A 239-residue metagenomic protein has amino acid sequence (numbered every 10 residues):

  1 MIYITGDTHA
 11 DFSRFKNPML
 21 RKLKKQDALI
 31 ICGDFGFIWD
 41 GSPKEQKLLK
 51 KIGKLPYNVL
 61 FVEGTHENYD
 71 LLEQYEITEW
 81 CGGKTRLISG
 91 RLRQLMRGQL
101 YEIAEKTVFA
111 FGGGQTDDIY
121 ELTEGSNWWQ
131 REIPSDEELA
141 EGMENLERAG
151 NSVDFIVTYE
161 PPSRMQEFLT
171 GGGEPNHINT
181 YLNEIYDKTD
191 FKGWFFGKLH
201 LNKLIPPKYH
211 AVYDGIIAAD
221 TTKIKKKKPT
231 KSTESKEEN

Functional and structural regions predicted by a protein language model:
M1-Y3, Q99-A110, F155, P206-H210: Beta-strand-turn-beta hairpins that frame and shape the catalytic cleft of phosphate-ester-processing enzymes
T5, A10-I103, G171, I178 (+4 more regions): Core catalytic region of metal-dependent phosphoesterases/phosphodiesterases, especially metallo-beta-lactamase-like
H9-D11, G36-I38, H66-N68, G113-D117 (+3 more regions): Short, solvent-exposed loop/turn segments at secondary-structure junctions
G83, G90, A104-G173: Active-site-proximal loop/helix segment associated with metal-binding centers of metalloenzymes
V153-T158, D190-F191, F195-F196: Proline-aspartate-enriched helix->loop->beta-strand connector
G172-N176, P206-D220: Short, electropositive alpha-helical surface patch
F196-L201, H210: Divalent-metal-activated hydrolytic enzyme cores
T230-N239: Short, low-complexity, charge-dense intrinsically disordered segments
